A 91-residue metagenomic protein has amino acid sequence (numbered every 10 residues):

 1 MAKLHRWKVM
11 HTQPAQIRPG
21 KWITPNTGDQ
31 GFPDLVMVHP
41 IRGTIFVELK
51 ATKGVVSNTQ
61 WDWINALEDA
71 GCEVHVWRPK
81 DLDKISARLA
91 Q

Functional and structural regions predicted by a protein language model:
M1-Q91: Catalytic phosphate/metal-binding cores of nucleic-acid and nucleotide-processing enzymes, i.e., regions that mediate
